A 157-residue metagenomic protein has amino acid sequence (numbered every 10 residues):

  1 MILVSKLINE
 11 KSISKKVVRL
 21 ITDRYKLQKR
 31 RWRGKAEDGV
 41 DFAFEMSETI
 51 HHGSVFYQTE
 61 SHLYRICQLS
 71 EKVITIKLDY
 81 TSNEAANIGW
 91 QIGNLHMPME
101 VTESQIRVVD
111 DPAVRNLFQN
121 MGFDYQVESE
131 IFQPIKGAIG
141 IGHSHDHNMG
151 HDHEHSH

Functional and structural regions predicted by a protein language model:
M1, M46, M97-M99, M121 (+1 more regions): Detector for methionine-enriched segments
M1-R24, P98-E103: Extended boundary segments
N9, T22, F44-M46, H52 (+5 more regions): Generic structural "secondary-structure junction" signal
Y25-Q91, E100: Compact, glycine-rich, soluble single-domain proteins
R31, A36, P134-G137, H147: Generic detector of intrinsically disordered, low-complexity, polar/charged segments
D79, V114-R115, S144-H145: Alpha-helix boundary/capping detector
N87-P134: Helix-rich interaction surfaces within compact, conserved domain-sized segments that mediate assembly or partner
K136-H157: Histidine-centered metal-binding segments
